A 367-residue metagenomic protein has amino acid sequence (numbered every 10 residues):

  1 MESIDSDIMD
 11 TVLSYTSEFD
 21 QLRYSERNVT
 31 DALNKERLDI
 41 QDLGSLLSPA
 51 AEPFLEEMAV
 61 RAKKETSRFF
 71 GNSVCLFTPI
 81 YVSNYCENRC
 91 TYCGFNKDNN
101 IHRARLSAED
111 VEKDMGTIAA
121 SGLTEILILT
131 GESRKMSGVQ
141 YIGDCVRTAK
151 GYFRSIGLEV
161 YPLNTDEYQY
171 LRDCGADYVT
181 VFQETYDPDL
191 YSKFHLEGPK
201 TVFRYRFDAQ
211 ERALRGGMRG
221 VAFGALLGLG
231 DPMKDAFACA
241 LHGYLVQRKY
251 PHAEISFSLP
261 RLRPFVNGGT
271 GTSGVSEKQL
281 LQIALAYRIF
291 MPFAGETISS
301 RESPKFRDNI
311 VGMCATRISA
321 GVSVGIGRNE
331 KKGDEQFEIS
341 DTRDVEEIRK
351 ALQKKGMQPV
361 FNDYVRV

Functional and structural regions predicted by a protein language model:
M1-A51, R248-V367: Auxiliary Fe-S-binding modules of radical SAM enzymes
K35, A62, C90, I128 (+5 more regions): Conserved, mostly hydrophobic/aromatic
L47, T78-I80, L127-V139, P264 (+2 more regions): Glycine-rich, proline-tolerant flexible connector loops at the mouths of alpha/beta enzymes
F54-C75: Short, charged low-complexity linear segments at domain edges
R68-D110: Canonical Radical SAM [4Fe-4S] cluster-binding loop centered on the CxxxCxxC motif and its immediate flanking residues
T78, M115, I142-V146, Y168 (+5 more regions): Generic structural signal for well-ordered alpha-helices, preferentially at hydrophobic/aromatic core positions
K97-E112, I118-A213, R219-F223, L229 (+1 more regions): Core AdoMet radical
N164-D173, G230-Y244, S303-M313: Catalytic cores of alpha/beta
